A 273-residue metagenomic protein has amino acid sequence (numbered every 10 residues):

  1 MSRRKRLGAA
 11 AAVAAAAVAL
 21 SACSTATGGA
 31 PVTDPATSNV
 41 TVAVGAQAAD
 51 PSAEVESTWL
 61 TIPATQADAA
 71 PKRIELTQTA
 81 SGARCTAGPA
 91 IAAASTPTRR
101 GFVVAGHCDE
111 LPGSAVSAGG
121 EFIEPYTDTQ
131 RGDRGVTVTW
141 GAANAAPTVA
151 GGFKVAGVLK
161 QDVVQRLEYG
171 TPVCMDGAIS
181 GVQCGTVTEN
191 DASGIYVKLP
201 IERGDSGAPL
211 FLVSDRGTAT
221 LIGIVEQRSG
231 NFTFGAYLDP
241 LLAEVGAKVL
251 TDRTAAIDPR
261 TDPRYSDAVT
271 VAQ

Functional and structural regions predicted by a protein language model:
M1-A15: N-terminal export and membrane-targeting signals
A19-A22: C-terminal motif of bacterial Sec signal peptides marking the signal peptidase cleavage site
S24-T27: Bacterial signal peptide processing site
A30-D34, N39-N144, E189-S206, V213-Q273: Catalytic histidine site
L111-P112, A146-V149, V182-C184: Short acidic/glycine-rich loop or secondary-structure boundary segments that cap or lie
A150-L159: Short, structured beta-strand/loop micro-motifs enriched in basic residues and often containing a Trp
V158-E202: Flexible, gly/ser-rich surface segments that form the specificity/activation loops bordering the active-site cleft
M175, F211-L212: Short basic/hydrophobic patches in alpha-helices and adjacent helix-turn junctions that form amphipathic surface motifs
